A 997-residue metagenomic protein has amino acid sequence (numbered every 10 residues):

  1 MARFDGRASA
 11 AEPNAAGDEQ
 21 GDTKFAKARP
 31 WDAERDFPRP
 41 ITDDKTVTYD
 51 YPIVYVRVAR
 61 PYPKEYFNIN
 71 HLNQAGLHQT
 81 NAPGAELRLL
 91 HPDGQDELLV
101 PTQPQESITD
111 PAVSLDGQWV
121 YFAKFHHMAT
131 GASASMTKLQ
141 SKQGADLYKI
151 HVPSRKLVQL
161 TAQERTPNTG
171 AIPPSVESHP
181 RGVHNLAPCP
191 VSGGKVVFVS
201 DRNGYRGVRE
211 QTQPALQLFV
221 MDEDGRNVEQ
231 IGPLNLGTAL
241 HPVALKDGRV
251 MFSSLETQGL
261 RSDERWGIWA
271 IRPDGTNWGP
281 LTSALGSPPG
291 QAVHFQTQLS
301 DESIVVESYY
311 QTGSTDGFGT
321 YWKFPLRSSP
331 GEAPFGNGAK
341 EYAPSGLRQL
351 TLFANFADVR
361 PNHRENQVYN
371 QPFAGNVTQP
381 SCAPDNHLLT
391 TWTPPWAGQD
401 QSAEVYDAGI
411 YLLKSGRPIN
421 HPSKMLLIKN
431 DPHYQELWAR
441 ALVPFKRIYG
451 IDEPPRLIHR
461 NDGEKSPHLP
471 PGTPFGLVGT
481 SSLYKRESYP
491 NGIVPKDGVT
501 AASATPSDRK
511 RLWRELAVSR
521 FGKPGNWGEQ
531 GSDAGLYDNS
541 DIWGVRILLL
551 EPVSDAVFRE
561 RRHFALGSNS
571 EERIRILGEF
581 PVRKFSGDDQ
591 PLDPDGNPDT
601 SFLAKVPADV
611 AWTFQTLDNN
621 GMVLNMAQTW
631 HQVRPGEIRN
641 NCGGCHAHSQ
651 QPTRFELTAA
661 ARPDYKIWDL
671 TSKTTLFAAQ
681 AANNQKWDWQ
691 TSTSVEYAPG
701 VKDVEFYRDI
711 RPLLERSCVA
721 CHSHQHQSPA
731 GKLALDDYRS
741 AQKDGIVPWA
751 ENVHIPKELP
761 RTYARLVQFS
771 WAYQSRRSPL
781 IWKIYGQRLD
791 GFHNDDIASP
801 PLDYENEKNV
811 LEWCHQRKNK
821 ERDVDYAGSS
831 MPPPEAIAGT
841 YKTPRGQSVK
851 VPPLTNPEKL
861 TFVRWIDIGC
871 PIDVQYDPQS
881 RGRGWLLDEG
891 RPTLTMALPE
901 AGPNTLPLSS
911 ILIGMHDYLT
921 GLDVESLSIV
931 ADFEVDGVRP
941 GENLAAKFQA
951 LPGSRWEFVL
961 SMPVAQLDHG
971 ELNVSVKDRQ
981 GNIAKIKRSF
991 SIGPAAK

Functional and structural regions predicted by a protein language model:
M1-P13, G17-D44, T48-D50, A82 (+9 more regions): Aromatic- and Gly/Pro-enriched helix-to-coil junctions and flexible linker segments
F4-G6, P13-D599, K605-P607, M626 (+2 more regions): Sequence signature of WD/YWTD-type beta-propeller architectures
G313, G535-N539, G902-T905, L919-V924 (+1 more regions): A short beta-turn/strand-edge loop motif at beta-sheet boundaries
S540-I542, D790, D917-V930: Solvent-exposed loop/turn segments flanking beta-strands in beta-repeat/beta-sandwich domains
V606-A608, M962-H969: Surface-exposed, short loops/turns at beta-strand junctions within beta-sandwich domains
D888-R891, I992-K997: Extracellular interdomain linker/stem segments of modular secreted and single-pass surface proteins
S910-Y918: Short edge beta-strand/loop segments characteristic of extracellular beta-sandwich folds
K977-N982: Short, solvent-exposed loop/turn segments at the edges of extracellular beta-sandwich modules
